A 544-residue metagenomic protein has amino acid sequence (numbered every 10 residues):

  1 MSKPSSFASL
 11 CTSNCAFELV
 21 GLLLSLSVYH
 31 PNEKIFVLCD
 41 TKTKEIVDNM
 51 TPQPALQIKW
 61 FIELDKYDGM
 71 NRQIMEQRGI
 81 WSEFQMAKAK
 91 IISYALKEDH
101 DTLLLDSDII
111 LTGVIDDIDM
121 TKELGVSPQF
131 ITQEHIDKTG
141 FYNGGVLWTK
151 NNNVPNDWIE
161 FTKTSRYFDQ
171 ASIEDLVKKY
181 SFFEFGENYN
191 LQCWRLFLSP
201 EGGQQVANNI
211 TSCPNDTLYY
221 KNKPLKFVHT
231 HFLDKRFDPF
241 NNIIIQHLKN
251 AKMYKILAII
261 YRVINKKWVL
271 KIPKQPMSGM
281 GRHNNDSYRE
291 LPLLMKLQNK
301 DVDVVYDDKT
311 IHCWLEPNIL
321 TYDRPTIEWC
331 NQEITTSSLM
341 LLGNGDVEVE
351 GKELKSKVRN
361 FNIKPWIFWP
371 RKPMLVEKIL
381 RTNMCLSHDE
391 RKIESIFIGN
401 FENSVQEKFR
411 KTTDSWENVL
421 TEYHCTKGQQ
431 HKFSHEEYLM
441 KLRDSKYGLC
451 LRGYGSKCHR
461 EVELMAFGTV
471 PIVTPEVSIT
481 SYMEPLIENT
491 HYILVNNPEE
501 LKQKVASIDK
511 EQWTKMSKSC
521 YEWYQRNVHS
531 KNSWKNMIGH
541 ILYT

Functional and structural regions predicted by a protein language model:
M1-I74, K97-E98, Q246, K252-N299: N-terminal anchoring/stem segment of glycosyltransferases
C39-K44, I110-V114, D234, G345-D346 (+1 more regions): Short, polar loop motifs at secondary-structure junctions
Q85-T132, T469: GT-A fold catalytic core of metal-dependent nucleotide-sugar glycosyltransferases, centered on the diacidic
T112-D175: Conserved catalytic core of nucleotide-sugar-dependent glycosyltransferases
N151-F240, H283: Catalytic core and acceptor-binding pocket of nucleotide-sugar-dependent glycosyltransferases
I259, V263-F467, V473-E488, L494 (+2 more regions): Nucleotide-sugar donor-binding catalytic core of glycosyltransferases
T490-P498, S507-I508: Conserved acidic donor-binding segment of nucleotide-sugar-dependent glycosyltransferases
A506, K510-Y543: A charged, aromatic-enriched C-terminal amphipathic alpha-helix characteristic of glycosyltransferases across folds
